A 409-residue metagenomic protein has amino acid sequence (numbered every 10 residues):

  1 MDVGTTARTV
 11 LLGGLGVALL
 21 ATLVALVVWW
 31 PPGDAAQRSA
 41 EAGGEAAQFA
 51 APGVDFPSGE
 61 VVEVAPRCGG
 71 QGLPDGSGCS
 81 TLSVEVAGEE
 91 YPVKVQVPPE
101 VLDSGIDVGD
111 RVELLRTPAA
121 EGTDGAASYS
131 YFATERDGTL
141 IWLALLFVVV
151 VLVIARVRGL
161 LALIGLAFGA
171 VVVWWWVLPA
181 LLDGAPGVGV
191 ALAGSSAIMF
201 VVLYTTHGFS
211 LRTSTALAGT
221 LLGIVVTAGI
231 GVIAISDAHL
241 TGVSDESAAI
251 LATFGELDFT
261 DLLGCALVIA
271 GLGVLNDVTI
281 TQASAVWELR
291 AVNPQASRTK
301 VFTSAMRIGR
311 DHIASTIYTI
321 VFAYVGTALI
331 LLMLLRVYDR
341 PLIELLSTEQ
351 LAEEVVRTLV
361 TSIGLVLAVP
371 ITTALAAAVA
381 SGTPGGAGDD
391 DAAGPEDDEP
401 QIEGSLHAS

Functional and structural regions predicted by a protein language model:
M1-Q48: Hydrophobic secretory-pathway targeting helix
M1-V17, E135-I141, V157-L161, L211-L217 (+3 more regions): N-terminal export and membrane-targeting signals
G33-G138: Extracytoplasmic/periplasmic regions of membrane proteins
L115-F132, F147-G159, V177-D183, E288: Short juxtamembrane and helix-loop transition motifs at transmembrane-helix boundaries in membrane proteins
L146-V149, V157-A249, L257-A270: Transmembrane alpha-helical segments that form the functional core of multipass membrane systems
V153-G159, L203-A216, T279, A283-Q295 (+1 more regions): Cytoplasmic membrane-interface segments at the C-terminal ends of transmembrane helices
V232-V355, L359-V360: Generic detector of multi-pass transmembrane helix bundles and their immediately adjacent loops in polytopic membrane
V325, L329-S409: Hydrophobic alpha-helical transmembrane segments of membrane transport and translocation systems, primarily multi-pass
